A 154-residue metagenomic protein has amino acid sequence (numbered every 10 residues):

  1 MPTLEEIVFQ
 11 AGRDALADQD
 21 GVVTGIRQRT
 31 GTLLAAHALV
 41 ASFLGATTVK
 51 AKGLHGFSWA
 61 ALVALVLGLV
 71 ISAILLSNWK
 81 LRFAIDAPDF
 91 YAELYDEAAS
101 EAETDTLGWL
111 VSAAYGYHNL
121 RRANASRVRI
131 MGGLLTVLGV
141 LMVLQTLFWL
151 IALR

Functional and structural regions predicted by a protein language model:
M1-L4, A84-S126: Solvent-exposed, non-transmembrane helices and loops of integral membrane proteins
Q10, D14-A17, G21-I85, I130-R154: Alpha-helical transmembrane segments and their immediate juxtamembrane boundary regions in integral membrane proteins
